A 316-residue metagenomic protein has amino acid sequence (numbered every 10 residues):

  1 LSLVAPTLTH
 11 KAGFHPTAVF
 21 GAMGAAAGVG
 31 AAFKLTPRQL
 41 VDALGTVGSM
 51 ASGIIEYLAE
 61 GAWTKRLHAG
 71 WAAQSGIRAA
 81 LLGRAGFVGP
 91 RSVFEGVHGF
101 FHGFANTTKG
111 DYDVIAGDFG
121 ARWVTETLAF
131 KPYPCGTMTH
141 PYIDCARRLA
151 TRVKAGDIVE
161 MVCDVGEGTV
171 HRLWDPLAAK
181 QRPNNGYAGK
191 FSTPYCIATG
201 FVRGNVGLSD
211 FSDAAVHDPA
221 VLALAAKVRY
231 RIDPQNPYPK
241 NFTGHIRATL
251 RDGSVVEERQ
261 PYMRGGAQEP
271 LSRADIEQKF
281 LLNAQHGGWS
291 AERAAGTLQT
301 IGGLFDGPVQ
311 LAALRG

Functional and structural regions predicted by a protein language model:
L1-R78, A85, P90-V97, G103: Glycine-rich, mobile lid/loop segments that gate access to catalytic sites or pores
T64-Q74, L81-G316: Terminal-appendage/accessory-domain detector
